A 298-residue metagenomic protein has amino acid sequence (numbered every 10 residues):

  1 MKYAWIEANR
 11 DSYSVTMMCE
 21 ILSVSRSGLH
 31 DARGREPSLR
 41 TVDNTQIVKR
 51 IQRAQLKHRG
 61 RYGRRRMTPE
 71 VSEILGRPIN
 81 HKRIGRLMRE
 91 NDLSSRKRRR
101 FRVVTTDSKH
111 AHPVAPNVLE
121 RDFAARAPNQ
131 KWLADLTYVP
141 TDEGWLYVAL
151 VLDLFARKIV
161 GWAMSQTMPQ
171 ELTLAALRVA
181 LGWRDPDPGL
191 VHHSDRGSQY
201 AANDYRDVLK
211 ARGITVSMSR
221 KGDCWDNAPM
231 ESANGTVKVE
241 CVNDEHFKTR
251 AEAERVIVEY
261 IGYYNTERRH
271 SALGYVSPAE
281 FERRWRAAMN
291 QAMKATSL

Functional and structural regions predicted by a protein language model:
M1-L298: Charged DNA-binding/catalytic regions of mobile-element recombinases
